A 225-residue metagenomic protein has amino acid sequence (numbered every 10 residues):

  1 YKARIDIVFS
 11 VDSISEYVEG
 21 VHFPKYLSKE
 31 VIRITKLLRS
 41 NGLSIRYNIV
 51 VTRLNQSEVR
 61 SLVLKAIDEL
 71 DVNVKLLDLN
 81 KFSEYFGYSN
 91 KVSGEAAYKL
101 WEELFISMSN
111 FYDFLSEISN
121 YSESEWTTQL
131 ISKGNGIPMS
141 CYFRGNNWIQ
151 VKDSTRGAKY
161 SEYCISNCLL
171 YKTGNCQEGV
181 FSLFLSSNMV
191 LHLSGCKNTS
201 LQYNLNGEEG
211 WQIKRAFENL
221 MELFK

Functional and structural regions predicted by a protein language model:
Y1-Y17, R33: Conserved SAM/AdoMet-binding glycine-rich loop
K2-A3, E69, E178: Structured loop/turn residues at beta-strand edges in well-structured enzyme cores
I7, S28-R33, K172, N206-G207: Short, surface-exposed linear patches
I7-F9, Y47, G195: A structural signal for short, well-ordered beta-strand segments
I14, Y26, I106, C196 (+1 more regions): Short coil/turn linker and secondary-structure boundary residues
Y17-S166: Radical SAM enzyme [4Fe-4S]-AdoMet core and its adjacent flexible, acidic and glycine-rich loops/tails across
K159-K225: Flexible mid-to-C-terminal extensions adjoining Fe-S/redox cofactors in radical SAM and related proteins
